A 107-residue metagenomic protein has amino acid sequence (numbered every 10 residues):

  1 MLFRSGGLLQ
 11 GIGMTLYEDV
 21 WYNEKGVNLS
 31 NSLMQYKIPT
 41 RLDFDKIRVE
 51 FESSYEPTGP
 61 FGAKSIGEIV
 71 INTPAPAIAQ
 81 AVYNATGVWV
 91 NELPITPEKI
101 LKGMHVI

Functional and structural regions predicted by a protein language model:
F3-I107: C-terminal catalytic domains of large/alpha subunits in multi-subunit enzymes
